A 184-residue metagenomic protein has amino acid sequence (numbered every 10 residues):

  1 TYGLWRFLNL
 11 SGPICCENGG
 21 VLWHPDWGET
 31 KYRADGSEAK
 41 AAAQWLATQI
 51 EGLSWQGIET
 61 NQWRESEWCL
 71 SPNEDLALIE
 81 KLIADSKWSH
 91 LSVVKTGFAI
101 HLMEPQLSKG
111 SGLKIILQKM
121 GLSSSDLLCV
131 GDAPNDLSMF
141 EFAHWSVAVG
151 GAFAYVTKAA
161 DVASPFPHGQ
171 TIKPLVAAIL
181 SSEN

Functional and structural regions predicted by a protein language model:
T1-N61: Active-site phosphate-binding/coordination module
L4-F7, P25, M139-E141, A154-A159: Short loop/helix-cap segments at secondary-structure boundaries that form the rim of catalytic
L8-S11, E17-N18, K87, F142-A143 (+1 more regions): Short, structured coil segments at secondary-structure junctions
C15, L128-V130, V147, S164: Hydrophobic/aromatic beta-strand patches that form the interior of the parallel beta-sheet core in alpha/beta enzyme
W27-R33, S108-K109, A178-E183: Short, surface-exposed amphipathic charged segments that create phosphate/polyanion-binding patches used for binding
A39-F142, G151: Conserved acidic, metal-coordinating active-site core of Asp-based, Mg2+-dependent phosphoryl-transfer enzymes
F142, V147-N184: Asp-based, Mg2+/Mn2+-dependent phosphohydrolase catalytic module
